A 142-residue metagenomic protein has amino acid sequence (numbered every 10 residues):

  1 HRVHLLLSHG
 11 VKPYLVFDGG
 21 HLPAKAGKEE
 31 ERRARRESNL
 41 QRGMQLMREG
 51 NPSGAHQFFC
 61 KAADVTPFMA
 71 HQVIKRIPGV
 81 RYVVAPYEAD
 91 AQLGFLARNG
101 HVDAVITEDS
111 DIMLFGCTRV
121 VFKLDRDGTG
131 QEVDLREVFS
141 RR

Functional and structural regions predicted by a protein language model:
H1-E37: Non-catalytic, usually N-terminal nucleic-acid engagement modules in DNA/RNA processing proteins
E29-R142: Extended two-metal-dependent nuclease catalytic cores across DNA- and RNA-processing enzymes
